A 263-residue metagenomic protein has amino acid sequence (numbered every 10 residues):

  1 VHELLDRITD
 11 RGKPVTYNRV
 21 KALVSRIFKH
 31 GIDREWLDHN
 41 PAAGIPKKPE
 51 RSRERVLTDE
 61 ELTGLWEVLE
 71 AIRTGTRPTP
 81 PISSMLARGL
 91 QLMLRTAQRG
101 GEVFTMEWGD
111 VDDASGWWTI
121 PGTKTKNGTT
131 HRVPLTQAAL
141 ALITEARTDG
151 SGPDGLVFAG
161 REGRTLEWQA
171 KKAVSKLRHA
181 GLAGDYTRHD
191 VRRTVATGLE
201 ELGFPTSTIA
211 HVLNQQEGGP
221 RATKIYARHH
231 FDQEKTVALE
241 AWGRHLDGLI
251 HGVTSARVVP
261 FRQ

Functional and structural regions predicted by a protein language model:
V1, V24, F28, V103 (+2 more regions): Short, basic/aromatic-rich helical patch in the C-terminal catalytic core of site-specific tyrosine
L4, T58-T63, E70, S115 (+7 more regions): Active-site/catalytic core of tyrosine-dependent DNA strand-transfer enzymes
D10-L23, D33, L37-T105, A114 (+3 more regions): Basic, Lys/Arg- and aromatic-enriched nucleic-acid-binding interface segment
I32, M93-L94, R178, E200: Alpha-helix C-terminal capping/helix-coil junction sites
E67-G75, T125, E145-D154, A159-T165 (+2 more regions): C-terminal secondary-structure termini that scaffold catalytic or DNA-interacting sites
S83-G89, R164, A183-L202: Short basic/aromatic active-site micro-motif
L92-M93, G198-L199, V212, R228: Short alpha-helical segment immediately N-terminal to, or the first helix within, an HTH/HTH-like DNA-binding domain
G109-W117, A183-D185, F204-A227, D247-P260: Short, polar N-cap/turn motifs at the start of nucleic acid-interacting alpha helices
